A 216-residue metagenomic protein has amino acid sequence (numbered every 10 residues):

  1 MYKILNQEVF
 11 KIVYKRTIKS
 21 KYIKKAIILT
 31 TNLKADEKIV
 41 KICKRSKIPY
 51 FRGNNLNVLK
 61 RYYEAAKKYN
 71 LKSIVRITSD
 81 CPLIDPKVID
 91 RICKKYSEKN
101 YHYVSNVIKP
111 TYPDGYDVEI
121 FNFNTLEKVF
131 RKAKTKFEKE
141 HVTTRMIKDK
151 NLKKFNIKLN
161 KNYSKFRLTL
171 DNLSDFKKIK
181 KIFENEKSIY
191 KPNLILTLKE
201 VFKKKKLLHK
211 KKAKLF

Functional and structural regions predicted by a protein language model:
M1-A35: N-terminal glycine-rich phosphate-binding loop and ensuing alpha1 helix
Y22, S46-K47, K150: Short, structured coil segments at secondary-structure junctions
K24, K72, H102: Conserved acidic residues
N32-S97: Short phosphate-binding loop-to-helix
E37, I84-F166, S174-K177, K181 (+1 more regions): Conserved core of the sugar-phosphate nucleotidyltransferase
K136, E186-P192: Cytochrome P450 catalytic domain signature, combining two hallmark sequence patches
